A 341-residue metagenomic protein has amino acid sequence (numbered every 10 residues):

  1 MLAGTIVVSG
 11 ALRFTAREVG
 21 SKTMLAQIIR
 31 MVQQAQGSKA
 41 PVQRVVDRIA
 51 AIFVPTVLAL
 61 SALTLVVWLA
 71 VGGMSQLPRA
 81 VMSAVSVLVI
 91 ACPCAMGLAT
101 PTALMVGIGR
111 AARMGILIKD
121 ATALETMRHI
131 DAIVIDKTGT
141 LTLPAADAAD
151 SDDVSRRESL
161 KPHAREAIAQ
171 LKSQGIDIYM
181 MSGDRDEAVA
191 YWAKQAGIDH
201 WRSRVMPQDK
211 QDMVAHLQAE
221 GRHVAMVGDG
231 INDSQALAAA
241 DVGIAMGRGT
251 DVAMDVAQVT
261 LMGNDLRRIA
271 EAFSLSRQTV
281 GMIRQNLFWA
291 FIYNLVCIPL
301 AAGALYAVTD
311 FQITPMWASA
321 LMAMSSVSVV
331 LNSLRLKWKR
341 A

Functional and structural regions predicted by a protein language model:
M1, F14-A16, I28, V46 (+15 more regions): Residue-level signature of catalytic and energy-coupling elements of molecular machines, predominantly ATP/GTP-dependent
M1-A84, I178, L266, L275-M282: Actuator/coupling domain of P-type ATPases
L12, V19, T23-Q27, M31 (+5 more regions): Conserved cytosolic headpiece of P-type ATPases
E18, R128, D153-Q285: Conserved ATP-binding TGD loop and adjacent catalytic N/P-domain core of P-type ATPases
I49, F53, A84-A95, V227 (+5 more regions): Hydrophobic transmembrane alpha-helices
I52-V89, G115, W289-A320: Helix-interface capping motifs at the ends of transmembrane segments in multi-pass membrane proteins
M82, C92-D152, A236, K339: Conserved catalytic phosphorylation-site environment of P-type ATPases
Q170, A257, M262-A341: Membrane-embedded transport module
